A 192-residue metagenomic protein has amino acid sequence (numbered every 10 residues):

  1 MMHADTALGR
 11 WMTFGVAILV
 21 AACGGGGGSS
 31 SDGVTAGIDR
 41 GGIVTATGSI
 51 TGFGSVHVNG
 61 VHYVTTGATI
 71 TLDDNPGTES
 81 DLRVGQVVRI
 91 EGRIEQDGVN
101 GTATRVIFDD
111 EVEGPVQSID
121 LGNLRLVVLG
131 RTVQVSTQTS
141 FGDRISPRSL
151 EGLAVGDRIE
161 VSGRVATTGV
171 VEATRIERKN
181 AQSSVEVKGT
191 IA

Functional and structural regions predicted by a protein language model:
H3-D5, W11, G15, V20-G67 (+1 more regions): Short, flexible, surface-exposed loop segments at domain boundaries
